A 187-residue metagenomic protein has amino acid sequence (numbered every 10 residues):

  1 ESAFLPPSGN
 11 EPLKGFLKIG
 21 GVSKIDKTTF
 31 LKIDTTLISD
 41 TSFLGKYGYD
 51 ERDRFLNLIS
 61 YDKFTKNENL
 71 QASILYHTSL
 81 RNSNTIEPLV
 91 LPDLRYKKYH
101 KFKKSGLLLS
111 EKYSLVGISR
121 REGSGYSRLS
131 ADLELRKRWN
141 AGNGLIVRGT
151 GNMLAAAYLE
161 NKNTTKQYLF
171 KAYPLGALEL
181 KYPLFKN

Functional and structural regions predicted by a protein language model:
E1-N187: Outer-membrane beta-barrel proteins and related beta-barrel translocases across Gram-negative bacteria
